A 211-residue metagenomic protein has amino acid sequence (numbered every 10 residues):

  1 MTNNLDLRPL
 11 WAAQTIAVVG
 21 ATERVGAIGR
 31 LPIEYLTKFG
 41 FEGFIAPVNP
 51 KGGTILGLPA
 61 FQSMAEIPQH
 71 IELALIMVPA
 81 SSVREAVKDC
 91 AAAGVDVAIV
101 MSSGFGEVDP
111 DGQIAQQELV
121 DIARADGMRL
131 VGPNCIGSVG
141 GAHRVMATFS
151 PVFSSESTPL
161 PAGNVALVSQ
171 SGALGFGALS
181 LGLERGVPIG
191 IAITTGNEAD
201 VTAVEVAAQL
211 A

Functional and structural regions predicted by a protein language model:
M1-A211: Catalytic-core regions of core metabolic enzymes, especially those transforming organic acids/acyl-group intermediates
